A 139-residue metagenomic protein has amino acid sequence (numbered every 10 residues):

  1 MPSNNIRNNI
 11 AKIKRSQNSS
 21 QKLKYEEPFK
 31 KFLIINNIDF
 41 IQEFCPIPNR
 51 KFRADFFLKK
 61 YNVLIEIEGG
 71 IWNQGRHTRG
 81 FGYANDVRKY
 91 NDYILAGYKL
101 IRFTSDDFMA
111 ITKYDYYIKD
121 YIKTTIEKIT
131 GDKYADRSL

Functional and structural regions predicted by a protein language model:
M1-L139: Nucleic-acid endo/exonuclease domains
